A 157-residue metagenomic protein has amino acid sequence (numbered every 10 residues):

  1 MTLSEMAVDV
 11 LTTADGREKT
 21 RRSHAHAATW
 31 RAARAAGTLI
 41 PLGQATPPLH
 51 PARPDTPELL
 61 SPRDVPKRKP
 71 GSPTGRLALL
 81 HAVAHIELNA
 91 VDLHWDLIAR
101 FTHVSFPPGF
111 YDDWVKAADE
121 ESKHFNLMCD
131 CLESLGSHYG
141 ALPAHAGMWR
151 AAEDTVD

Functional and structural regions predicted by a protein language model:
M1-D157: Non-heme di-metal
